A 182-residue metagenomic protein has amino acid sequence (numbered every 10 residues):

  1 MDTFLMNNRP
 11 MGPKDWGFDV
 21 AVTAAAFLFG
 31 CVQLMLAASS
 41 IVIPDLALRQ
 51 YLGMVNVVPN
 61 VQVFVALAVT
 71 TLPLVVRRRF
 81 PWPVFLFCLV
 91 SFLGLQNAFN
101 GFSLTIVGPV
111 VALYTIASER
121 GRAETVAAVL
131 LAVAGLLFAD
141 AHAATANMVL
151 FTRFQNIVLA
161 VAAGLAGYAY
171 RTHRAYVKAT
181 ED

Functional and structural regions predicted by a protein language model:
M1-F80, G167-Y170, R174-V177: N-terminal signal-anchor/first transmembrane helix of integral membrane proteins
V22-A26, G30, F99-D182: Cytosolic coiled-coil signaling helices that couple upstream sensory modules
M35-P59, G94-L104, A141-F151: Juxtamembrane/transmembrane-helix boundary motifs at the membrane-water interface
P44-R49, F64-L67, F87-S91, D140-H142 (+1 more regions): Short amphipathic alpha-helical segments, especially helix-boundary/capping motifs
G53-V55, V63, L67, W82 (+5 more regions): N-proximal short alpha-helices
A66-P73, V84-L93, G108-L113, A132-L137: Hydrophobic, membrane-inserted alpha-helices
L74, P81-F85, E124-V126: Alpha-helical transmembrane segments and their helix-entry boundary regions
R79-P81, G101-F102: Short, charge-rich amphipathic alpha-helical segments embedded in non-transmembrane helical bundles/solenoids
